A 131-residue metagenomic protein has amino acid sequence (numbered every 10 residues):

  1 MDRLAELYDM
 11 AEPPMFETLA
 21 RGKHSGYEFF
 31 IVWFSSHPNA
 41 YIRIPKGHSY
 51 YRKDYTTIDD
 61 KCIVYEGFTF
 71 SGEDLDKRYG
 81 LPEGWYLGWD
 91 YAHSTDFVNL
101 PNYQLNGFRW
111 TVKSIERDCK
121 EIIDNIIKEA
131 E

Functional and structural regions predicted by a protein language model:
M1-T18, E131: Signature for HUH/AEP ssDNA processing cores
M10-K61: Amphipathic, interaction-prone secondary-structure segments
L19-G22, R52-E131: Polybasic, proline/glycine-rich intrinsically disordered low-complexity segments
